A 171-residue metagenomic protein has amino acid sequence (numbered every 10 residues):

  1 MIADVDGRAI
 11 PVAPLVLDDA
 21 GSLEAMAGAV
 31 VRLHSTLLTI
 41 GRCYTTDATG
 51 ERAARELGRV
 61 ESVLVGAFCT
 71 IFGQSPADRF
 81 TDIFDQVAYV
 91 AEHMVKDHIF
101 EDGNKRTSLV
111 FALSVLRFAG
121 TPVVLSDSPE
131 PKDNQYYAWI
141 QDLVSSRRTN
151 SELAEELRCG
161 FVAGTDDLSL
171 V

Functional and structural regions predicted by a protein language model:
M1-V171: FIC/Doc superfamily catalytic core
